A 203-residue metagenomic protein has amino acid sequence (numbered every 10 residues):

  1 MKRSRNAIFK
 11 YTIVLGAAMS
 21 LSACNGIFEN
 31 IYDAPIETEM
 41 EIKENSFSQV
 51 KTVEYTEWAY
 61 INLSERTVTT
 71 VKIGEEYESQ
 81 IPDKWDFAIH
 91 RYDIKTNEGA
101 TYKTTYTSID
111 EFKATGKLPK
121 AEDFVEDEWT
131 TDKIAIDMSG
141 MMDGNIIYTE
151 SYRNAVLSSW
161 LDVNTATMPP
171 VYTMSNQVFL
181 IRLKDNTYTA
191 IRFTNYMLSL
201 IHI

Functional and structural regions predicted by a protein language model:
M1-S22: Sec-dependent bacterial lipoprotein signal peptides
Y11, K95-N97, T189: Functionally constrained cores in energy, signaling, and assembly domains
T12-I13, P170, R182: Residues embedded in well-ordered secondary-structure elements
N25-Q177, L198: N-terminal "domain-start" segment
L180-A190: Short coil-to-beta-strand transition motifs
L183, Y196-L198: Cys-His-centered catalytic/binding microenvironment captured across papain-like cysteine peptidases and homologous
I201-I203: Conserved small/polar residues in nucleotide/adenosyl-binding loops
